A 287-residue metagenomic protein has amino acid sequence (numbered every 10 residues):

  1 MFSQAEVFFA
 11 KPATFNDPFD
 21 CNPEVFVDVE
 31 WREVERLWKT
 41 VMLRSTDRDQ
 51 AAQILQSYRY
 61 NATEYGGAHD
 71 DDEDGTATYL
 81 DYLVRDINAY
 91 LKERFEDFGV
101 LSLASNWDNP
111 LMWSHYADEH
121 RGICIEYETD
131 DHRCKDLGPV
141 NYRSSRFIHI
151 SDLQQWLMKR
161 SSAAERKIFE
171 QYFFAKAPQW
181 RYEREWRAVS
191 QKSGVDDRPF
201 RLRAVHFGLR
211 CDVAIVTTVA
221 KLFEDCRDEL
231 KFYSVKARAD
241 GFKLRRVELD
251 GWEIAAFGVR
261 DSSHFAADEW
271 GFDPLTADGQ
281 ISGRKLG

Functional and structural regions predicted by a protein language model:
M1-G287: Partner-binding and oligomerization surfaces adjacent to conserved cores of proteins that assemble macromolecular
